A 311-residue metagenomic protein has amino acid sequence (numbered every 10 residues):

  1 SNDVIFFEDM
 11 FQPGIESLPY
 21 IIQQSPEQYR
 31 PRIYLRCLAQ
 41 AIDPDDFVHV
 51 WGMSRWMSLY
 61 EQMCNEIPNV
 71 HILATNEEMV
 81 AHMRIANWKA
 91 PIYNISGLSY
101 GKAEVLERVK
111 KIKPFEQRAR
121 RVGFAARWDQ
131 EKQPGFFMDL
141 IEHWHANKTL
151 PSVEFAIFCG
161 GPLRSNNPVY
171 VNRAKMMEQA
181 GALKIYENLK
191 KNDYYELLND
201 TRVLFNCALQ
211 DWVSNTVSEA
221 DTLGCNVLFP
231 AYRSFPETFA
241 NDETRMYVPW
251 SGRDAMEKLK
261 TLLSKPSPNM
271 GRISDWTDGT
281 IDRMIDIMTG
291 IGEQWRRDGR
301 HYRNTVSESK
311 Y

Functional and structural regions predicted by a protein language model:
V4-D9, Q23-F47, L73, I95: Active-site proximal beta-strand in glycosyltransferases
V50-I72: Membrane-proximal helix-turn-helix segments that form the acceptor-binding/catalytic region of lipid-linked
I67-K111: Donor nucleotide-sugar binding/catalytic pocket of nucleotide-sugar-dependent glycosyltransferases
K111-H143, A156: Conserved donor-binding/catalytic core segment of Leloir-type glycosyltransferases
V153-V171, E187: Glycosyltransferase donor-sugar binding loop
A208-Q210: Aromatic "clamp/platform" in nucleotide-sugar-dependent glycosyltransferases that forms part of the donor/acceptor
N226-F229: Short hydrophobic beta-strand element within catalytic cores of glycosyltransferases and related nucleotide-activated
W250-R253, E257, T261-Y311: A charged, aromatic-enriched C-terminal amphipathic alpha-helix characteristic of glycosyltransferases across folds
